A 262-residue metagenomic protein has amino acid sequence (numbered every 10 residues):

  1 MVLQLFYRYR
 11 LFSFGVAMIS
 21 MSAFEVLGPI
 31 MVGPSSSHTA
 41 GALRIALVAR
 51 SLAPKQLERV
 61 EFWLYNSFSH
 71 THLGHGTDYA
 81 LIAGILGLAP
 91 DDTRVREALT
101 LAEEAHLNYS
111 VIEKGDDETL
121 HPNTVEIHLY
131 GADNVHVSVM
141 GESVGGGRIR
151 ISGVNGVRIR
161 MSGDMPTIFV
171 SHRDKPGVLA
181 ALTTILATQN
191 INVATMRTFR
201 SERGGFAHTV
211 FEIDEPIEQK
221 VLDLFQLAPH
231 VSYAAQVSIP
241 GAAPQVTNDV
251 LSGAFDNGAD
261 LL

Functional and structural regions predicted by a protein language model:
M1-A17, D256-L262: N-terminal amphipathic/basic-hydrophobic helices that include classical n-h-c signal peptides and signal-anchor
F12-A23, P54-E58: Acidic-glycine-rich active-site phosphate/pyrophosphate-binding loop
G28-A46: Conserved phosphate/anionic-ligand binding catalytic regions in large, soluble enzymes, centered on
V32, V48-K55, L86-P90, E104-N108 (+4 more regions): Generic secondary-structure signature for well-ordered alpha-helical cores
E58-R59, E212: Metallocofactor- and cofactor-centric catalytic cores in central/energy metabolism, strongly enriched
E61, Y65-E104: A structural-propensity feature for long, helix-poor, extended segments
L86-D133, V137: Contiguous domain-boundary segments centered on the initiation and propagation of an alpha-helix
Y109-V111, H136-L262: A conserved regulatory-domain signal marking ACT and ACT-like small-molecule sensing domains and adjacent regulatory
